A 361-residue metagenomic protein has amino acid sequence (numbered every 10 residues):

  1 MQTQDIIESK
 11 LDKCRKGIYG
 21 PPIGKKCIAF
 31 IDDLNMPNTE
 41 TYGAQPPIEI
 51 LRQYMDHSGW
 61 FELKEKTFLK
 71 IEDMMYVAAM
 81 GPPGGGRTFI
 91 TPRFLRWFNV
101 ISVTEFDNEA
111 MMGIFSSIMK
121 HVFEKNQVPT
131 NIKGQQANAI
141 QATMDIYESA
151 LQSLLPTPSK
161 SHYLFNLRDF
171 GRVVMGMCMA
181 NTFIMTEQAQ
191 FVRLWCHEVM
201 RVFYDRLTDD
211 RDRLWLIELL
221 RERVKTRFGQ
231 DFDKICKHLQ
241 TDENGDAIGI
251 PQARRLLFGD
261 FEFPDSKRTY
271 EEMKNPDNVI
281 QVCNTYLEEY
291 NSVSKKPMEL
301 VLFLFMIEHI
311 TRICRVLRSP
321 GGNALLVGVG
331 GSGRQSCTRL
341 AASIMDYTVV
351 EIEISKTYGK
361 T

Functional and structural regions predicted by a protein language model:
M1, F68, M80-P82, N99-M111 (+2 more regions): Conserved AAA+ ATPase "SRH/arginine-finger" region at the nucleotide-binding site
M1, M36-Q45, I101, L300-V301 (+1 more regions): Flexible beta-alpha connector loops of hexameric P-loop NTPases
M1-C14, P22-K25, F106, A110 (+1 more regions): AAA+/P-loop NTPase substrate/partner-engagement loops
I6-K16, K26, F30-I71, M75-V77 (+2 more regions): Conserved catalytic/switch belt of AAA+ P-loop NTPases
L34-P37, Y76, G81-G86, E105-M111 (+5 more regions): Conserved nucleotide-binding/hydrolysis micro-motifs of P-loop NTPases
K66, P82-W97: Short regulatory helix/loop adjacent to the ATP-binding pocket of P-loop NTPases
E72-V77, R96-N99, F106-P320, M345: Alpha-helical lid/collar subdomain of P-loop NTPases
R318-C337: Walker A/P-loop nucleotide-binding motif
